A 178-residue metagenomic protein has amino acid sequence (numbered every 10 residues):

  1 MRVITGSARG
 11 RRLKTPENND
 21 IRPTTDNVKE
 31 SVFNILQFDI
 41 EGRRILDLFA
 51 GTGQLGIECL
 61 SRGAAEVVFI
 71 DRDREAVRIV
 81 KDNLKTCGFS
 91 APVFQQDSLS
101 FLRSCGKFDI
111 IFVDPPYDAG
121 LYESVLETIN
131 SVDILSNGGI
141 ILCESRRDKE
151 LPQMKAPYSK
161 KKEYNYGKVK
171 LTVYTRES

Functional and structural regions predicted by a protein language model:
M1-S178: Class I S-adenosyl-L-methionine-dependent methyltransferase catalytic core
